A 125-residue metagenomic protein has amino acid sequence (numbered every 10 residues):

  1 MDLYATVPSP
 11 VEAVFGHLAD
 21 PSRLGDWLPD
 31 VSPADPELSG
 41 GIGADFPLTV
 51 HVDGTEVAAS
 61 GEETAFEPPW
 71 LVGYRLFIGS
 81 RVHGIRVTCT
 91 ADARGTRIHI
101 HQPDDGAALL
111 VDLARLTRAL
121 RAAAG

Functional and structural regions predicted by a protein language model:
M1, A122-G125: Short, low-complexity, intrinsically disordered N-terminal peptides in bacterial proteins
M1, S32-A34, D45, L71 (+1 more regions): Short structured motifs
M1-L38: Hydrophobic ligand-binding cavity/cleft-lining segments
D2, E56-S60, R81-R86: Short, surface-exposed coil-to-beta transition loops
V14-L18, L24, F46, E63 (+3 more regions): Hydrophobic pocket/interface hotspot
D35-I78, D92-R97, A122-A123: Glycine-rich portal/gate segments that line the openings of hydrophobic small-molecule binding cavities
L71-A123: Beta-strand/loop substructures that line and gate deep hydrophobic ligand-binding cavities in soluble
